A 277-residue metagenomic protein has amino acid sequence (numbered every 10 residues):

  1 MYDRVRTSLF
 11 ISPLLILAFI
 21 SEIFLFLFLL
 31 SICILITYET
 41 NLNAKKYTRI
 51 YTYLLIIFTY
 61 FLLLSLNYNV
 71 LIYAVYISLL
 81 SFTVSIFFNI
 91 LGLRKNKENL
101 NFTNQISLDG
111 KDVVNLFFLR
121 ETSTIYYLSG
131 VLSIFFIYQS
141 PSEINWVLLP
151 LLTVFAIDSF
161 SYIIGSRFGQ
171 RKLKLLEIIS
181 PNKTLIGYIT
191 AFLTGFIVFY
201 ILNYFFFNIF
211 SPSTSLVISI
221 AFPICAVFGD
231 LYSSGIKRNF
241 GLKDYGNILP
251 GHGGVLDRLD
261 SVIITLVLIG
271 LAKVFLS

Functional and structural regions predicted by a protein language model:
M1-I220: Membrane-embedded alpha-helical bundles of polytopic integral membrane proteins
I34-K45, V154-K172, I224-T265: Acidic (Asp/Glu-rich) catalytic motifs at the cytosolic membrane interface
S81-F87, Y232-I236, L266-G270: A short, terminal or domain-edge coil/loop segment
G270-S277: Juxtamembrane boundary at the C-terminal end of a transmembrane helix
